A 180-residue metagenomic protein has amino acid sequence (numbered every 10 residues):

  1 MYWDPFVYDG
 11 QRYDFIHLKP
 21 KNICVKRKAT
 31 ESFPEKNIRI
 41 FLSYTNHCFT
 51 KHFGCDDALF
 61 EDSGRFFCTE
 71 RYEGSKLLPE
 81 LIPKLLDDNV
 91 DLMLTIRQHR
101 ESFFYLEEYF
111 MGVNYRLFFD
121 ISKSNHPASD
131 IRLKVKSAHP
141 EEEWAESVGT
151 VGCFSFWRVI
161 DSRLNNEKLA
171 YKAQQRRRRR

Functional and structural regions predicted by a protein language model:
M1-R180: Ribonuclease/tRNase effector modules and their secretory precursors
